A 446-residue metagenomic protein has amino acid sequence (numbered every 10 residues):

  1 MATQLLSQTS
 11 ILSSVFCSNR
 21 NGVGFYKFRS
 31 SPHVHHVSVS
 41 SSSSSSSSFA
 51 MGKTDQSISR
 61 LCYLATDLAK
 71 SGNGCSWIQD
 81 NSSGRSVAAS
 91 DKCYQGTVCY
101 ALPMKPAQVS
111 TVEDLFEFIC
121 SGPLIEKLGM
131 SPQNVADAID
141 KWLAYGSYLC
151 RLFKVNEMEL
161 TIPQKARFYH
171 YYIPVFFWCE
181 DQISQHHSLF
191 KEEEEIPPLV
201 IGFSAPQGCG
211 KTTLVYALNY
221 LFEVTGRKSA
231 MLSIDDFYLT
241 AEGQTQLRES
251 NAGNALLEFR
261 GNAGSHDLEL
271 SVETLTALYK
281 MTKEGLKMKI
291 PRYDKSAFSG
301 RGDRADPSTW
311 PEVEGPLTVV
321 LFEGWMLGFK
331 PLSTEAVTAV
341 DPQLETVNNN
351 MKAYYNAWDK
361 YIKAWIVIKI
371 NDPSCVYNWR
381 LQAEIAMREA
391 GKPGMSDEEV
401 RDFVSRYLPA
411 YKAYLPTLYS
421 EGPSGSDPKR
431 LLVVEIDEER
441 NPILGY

Functional and structural regions predicted by a protein language model:
A2-N19, K27, H33-S42, F49-C150 (+5 more regions): Conserved NTP phosphate-binding and transfer environment spanning the P-loop NTPase/kinase superfamily
N156-R167, S229-S233, F237-R304: Conserved nucleotide-sensing/catalytic segment adjacent to the nucleotide-binding pocket in NTP-handling enzymes
I183-P198: Phosphate-binding P-loop
V200-A205: Short hydrophobic/aromatic beta-strand immediately N-terminal to the Walker A/P-loop
G208: Walker A (P-loop) phosphate-binding loop of P-loop NTPases
K211: Conserved lysine of the Walker
L214-V215, N219: Post-Walker A alpha-helix
Y220-A230: Post-Walker A helix-loop "phosphate-sensing" segment adjacent to the P-loop in P-loop NTPases
